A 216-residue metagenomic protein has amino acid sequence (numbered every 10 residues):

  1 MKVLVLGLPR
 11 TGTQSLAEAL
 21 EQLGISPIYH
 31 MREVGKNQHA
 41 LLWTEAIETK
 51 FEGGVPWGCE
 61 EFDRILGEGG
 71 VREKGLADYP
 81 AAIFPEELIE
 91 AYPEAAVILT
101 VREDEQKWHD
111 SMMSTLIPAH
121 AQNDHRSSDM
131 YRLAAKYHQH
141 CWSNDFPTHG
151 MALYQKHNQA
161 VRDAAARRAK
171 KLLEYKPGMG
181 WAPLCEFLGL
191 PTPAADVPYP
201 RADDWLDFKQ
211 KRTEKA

Functional and structural regions predicted by a protein language model:
M1-E60: PAPS-dependent sulfotransferase catalytic core
V3, Q14, G189, A195-P198: A generic "structured core" feature
L6-L8, M31, A77-A81, V101-R102 (+1 more regions): Short His-Asn-centered micro-motif
T13, A81-E86, E105, G180-L184: Short, well-ordered alpha-helical microsegments
Q38, L133-W142, T192-A216: PAPS-dependent sulfotransferase catalytic core
E45-L88: Conserved nucleotide-sensing/catalytic segment adjacent to the nucleotide-binding pocket in NTP-handling enzymes
E87, H109-L173, M179: PAPS-dependent sulfotransferase catalytic domain
L88-S114, L184: Conserved phosphate-donor/acceptor-positioning beta-strand/loop module used by diverse small-molecule
